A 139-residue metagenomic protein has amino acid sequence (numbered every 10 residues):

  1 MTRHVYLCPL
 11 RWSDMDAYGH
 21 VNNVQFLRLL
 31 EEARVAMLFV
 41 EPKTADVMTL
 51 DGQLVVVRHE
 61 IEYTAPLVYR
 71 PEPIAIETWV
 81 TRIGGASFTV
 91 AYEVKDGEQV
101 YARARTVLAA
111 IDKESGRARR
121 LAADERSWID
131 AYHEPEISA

Functional and structural regions predicted by a protein language model:
M1-A75, T81-A139: Terminal targeting signals and extreme-terminal segments of soluble enzymes
